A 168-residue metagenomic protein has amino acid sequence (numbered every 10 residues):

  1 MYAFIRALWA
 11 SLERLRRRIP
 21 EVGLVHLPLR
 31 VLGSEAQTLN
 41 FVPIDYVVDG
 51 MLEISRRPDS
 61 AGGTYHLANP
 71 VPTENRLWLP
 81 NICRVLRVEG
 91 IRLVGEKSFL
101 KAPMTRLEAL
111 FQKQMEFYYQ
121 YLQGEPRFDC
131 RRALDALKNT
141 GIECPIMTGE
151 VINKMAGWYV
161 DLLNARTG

Functional and structural regions predicted by a protein language model:
M1-L39, I44-D49, I82: NAD(P)-dependent short-chain dehydrogenase/reductase
S11-V31, K97-E143: A hydrophobic C-terminal alpha-helical subdomain
Q37-F41, A68, Q123, P145: Hydrophobic alpha-helical scaffolding
V42-D45, T73, F128: Residue-level signal for the nucleotide or nucleotide-sugar donor/cofactor binding architecture
I44-R56, G149, N153: Amphipathic alpha-helical segments that line or abut small-molecule/effector binding pockets and mediate allosteric
Y46, L77, R132: Ca2+-coordinating acidic residues in Ca2+-binding motifs
G50-F117, Y159-R166: Mid/C-terminal beta-alpha module of Rossmann-like enzyme folds, strongest in SDR-family dehydrogenases/epimerases
D129-G168: Amphipathic terminal alpha-helices
